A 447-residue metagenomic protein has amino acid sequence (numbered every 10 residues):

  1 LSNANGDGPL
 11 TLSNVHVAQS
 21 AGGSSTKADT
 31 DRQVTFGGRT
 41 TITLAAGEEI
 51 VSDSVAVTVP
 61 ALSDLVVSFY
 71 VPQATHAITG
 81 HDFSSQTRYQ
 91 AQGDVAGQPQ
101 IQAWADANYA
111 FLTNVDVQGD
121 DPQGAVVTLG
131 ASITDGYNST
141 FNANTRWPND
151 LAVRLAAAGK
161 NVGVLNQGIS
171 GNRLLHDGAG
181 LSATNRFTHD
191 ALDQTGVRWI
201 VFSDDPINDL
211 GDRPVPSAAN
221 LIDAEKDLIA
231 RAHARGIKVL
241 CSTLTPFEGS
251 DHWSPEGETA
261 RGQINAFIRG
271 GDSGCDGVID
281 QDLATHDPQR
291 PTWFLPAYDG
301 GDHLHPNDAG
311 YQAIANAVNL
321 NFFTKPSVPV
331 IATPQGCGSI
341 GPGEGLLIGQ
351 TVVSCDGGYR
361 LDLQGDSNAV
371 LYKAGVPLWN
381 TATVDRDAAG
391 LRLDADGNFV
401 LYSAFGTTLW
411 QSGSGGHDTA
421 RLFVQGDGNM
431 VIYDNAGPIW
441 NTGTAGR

Functional and structural regions predicted by a protein language model:
L1-L129, S139-F141, P326-S327: N-terminal secretory targeting modules
Q73-A74, S132-G136, I169-L174, P206-L210 (+4 more regions): Solvent-exposed loop/turn segments at secondary-structure junctions within structured extracellular/periplasmic domains
Q123-P148, S170-R173: Catalytic nucleophile-elbow at a beta strand-turn-alpha helix junction centered on a G-D-S/GDSL motif, marking
A125-G130, T134, V162-G168, R198-D204 (+3 more regions): Structural recognition of the beta-strand scaffold that forms the well-ordered cores of secreted hydrolase catalytic
D135, S139, I169, R173 (+1 more regions): Oxyanion-hole/transition-state-stabilizing segment in secreted/luminal serine hydrolases and related acyltransferases
A157-L175: Short connector loops at secondary-structure junctions
D209, T245-P329: Catalytic His-Asp segment of secreted/periplasmic serine-dependent ester chemistry enzymes
P334-R447: Disulfide-stabilized extracellular ectodomains of secreted/luminal proteins, especially beta-rich
